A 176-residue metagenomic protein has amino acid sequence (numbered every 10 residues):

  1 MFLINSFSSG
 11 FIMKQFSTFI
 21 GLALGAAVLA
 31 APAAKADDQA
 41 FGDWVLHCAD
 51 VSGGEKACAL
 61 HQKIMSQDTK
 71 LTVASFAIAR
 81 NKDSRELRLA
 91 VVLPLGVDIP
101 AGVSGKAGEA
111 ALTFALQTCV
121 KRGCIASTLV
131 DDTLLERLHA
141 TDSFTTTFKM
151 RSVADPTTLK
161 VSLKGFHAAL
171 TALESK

Functional and structural regions predicted by a protein language model:
I4-L22: Bacterial N-terminal signal peptides that target proteins for export
F11, L29-A36: Sec/Tat signal peptide C-region and signal peptidase I cleavage site
I20-A30: N-terminal export/membrane-targeting signals
A34-K176: A generic "folded-domain core" signal
